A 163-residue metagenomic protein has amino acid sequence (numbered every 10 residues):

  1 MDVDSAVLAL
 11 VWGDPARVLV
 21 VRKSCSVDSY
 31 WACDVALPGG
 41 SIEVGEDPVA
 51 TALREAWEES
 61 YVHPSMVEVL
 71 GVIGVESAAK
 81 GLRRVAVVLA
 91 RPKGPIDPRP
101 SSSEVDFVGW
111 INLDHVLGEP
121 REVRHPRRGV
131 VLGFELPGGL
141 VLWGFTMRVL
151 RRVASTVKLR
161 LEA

Functional and structural regions predicted by a protein language model:
M1-L37: N-terminal strand-loop-strand
L8-L10, T146-V153: Buried hydrophobic packing segments
V20, V141-G144: Short hydrophobic-aromatic micro-motifs
V27, G40-G138, L142, R152-A163: Unchanged
A36, I42-E43, M147: Short, flexible micro-motifs
